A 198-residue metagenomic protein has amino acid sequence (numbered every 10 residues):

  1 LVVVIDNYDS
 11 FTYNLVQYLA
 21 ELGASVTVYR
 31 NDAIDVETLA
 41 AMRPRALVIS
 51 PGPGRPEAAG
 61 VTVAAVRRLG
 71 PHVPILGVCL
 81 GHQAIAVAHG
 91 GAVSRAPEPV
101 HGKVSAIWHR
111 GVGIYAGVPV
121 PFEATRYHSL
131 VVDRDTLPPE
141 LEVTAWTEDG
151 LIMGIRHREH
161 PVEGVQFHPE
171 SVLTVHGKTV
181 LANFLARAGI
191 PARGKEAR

Functional and structural regions predicted by a protein language model:
L1-V3: Extreme N-terminal starter segment of soluble prokaryotic enzymes
I5, E159, G164-V175, F184: Phosphate-binding/catalytic loops
V16-S25: Two-component/phosphorelay signaling modules centered on CheY-like receiver
A20, A41-G117, P121, L181-N183: Cysteine-nucleophile active-site neighborhood
S25-N31: Short hydrophobic/Thr-rich beta-strand motif most characteristic of the beta2 strand and flanking loop of CheY-like
C79, H128, H168: Histidine-centered divalent metal-coordination motifs
G113-E159: Catalytic beta-strand/loop cores that center a nucleophilic Ser/Cys/Thr and support acyl-enzyme chemistry
V172-R198: Acyltransferase
